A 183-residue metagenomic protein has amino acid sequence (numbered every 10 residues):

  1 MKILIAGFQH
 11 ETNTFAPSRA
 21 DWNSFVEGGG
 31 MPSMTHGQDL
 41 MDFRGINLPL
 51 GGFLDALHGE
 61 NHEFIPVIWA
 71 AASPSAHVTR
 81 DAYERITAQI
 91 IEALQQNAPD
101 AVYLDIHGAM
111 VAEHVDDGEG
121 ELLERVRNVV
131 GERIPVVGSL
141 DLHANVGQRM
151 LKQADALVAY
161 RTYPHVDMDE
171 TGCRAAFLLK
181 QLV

Functional and structural regions predicted by a protein language model:
M1-A56: N-terminal amphipathic/basic leader segments beginning at the initiator methionine
L4-E11, F15, R80-T87, Q96-L182: Active-site histidine-anchored catalytic micro-motif
N23-V26, H62-F64, Q95-Q96, G147-K152: Short hydrophobic/aromatic-rich motifs at helix boundaries and adjacent loops
M31-S33, A70, V102-I106: A short alpha-helix capping/helix-coil boundary motif
L50-D55, T87-P99: Short, charged beta->alpha transition segments
G52-I65, D100, V129-E132: A structural motif corresponding to the C-terminal end of an alpha-helix and its immediate exit/capping segment
P66-Q89: Charged, often glycine-rich, active-site loop that binds/positions anionic groups
